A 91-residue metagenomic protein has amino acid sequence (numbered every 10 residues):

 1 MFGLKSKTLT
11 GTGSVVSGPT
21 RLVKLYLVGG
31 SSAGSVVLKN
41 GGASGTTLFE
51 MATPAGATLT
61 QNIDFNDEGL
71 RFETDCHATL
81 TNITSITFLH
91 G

Functional and structural regions predicted by a protein language model:
M1-G91: Surface-exposed, low-hydrophobicity beta-strand/loop segments enriched in small/polar/acidic residues
